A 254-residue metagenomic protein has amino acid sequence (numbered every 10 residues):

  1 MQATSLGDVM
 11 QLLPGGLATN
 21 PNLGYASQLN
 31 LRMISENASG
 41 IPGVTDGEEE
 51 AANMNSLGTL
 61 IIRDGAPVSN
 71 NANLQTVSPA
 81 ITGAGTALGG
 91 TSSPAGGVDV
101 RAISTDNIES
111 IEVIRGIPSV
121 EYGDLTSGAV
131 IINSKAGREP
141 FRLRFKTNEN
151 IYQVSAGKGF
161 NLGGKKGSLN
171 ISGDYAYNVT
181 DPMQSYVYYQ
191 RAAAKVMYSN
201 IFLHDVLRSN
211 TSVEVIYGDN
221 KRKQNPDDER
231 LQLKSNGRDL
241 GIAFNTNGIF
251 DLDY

Functional and structural regions predicted by a protein language model:
G7, Q11-G83: Extracytoplasmic beta-strand/coil segments of soluble accessory domains associated with Gram-negative outer-membrane
D8, N30, A129-I131, G157-G159 (+2 more regions): Outer-membrane beta-barrel architecture
V9, S27-R32, I62, G97-R101 (+2 more regions): N-terminal periplasmic accessory domains that precede and gate Gram-negative outer-membrane beta-barrel machines
A26, A95-V98, S127, I151-S155 (+2 more regions): Transmembrane beta-barrel architecture of outer-membrane proteins
L57-T59, N107, E139-L143, G163-I171 (+3 more regions): Outer-envelope beta-barrel architecture signal
Y122-L125, F145-A156, P182-Y188: Solvent-exposed loop/turn segments connecting transmembrane beta-strands in outer-membrane beta-barrel proteins
S134-N150, L169-D181: Transmembrane beta-strand segments that form the barrel wall of outer-membrane beta-barrel proteins
A176-K195, S199, D205-Y254: Flexible loop and strand-edge segments within Gram-negative outer membrane beta-barrel domains
